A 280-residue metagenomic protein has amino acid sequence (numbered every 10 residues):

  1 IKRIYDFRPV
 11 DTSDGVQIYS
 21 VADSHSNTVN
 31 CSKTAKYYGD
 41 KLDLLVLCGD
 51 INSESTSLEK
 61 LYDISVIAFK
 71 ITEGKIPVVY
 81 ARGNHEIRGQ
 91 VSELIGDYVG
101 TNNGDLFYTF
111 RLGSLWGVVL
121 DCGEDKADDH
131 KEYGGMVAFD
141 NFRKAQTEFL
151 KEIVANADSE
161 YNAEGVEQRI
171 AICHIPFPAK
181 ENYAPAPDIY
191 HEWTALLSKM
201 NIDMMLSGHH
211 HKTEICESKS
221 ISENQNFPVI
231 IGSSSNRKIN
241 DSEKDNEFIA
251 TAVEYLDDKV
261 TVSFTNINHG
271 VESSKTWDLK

Functional and structural regions predicted by a protein language model:
I1-D6, Y62-E160, E192-S198, I215-L256: Extended active-site neighborhood of metal-dependent phosphoesterases/phosphodiesterases
I1-S20, S263-K280: Acidic, histidine-bearing metal-coordination/catalytic regions of metal-dependent phosphoesterases
D6-S13, K36-Y37, T109, Y161-N162: Short boundary motifs at domain starts and secondary-structure transition points
D14-G100: Conserved, compact domain cores that house catalytic/ligand-binding motifs in diverse enzymes and effector modules
G15, L42, K75, E164-Q168 (+2 more regions): A general structural motif
Y19-D23, L44-D50, I76-N84, I170-H174 (+2 more regions): Active-site neighborhood of phospho(di)ester-bond hydrolases with catalytic His/Asp-centered motifs
S26-N30, S53-T56, R82-V91, D125-D128 (+3 more regions): Active-site environment of divalent metal-dependent phosphoester hydrolases
F139, D158-M204: Active-site-proximal segments of metal-dependent phosphoesterases and phosphodiesterases across multiple
